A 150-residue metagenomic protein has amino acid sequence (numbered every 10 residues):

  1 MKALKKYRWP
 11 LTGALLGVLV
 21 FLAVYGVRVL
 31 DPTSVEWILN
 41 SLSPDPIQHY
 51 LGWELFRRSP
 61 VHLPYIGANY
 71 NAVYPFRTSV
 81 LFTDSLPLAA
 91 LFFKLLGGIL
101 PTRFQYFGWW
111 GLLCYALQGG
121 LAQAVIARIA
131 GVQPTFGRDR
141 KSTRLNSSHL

Functional and structural regions predicted by a protein language model:
M1-K6: Short, Lys/Arg-rich, polar N-terminal cytosolic tail immediately upstream of the first transmembrane signal-anchor
Y7, L11, G108-G111: Membrane-water interface of alpha-helical transmembrane segments
Y7-R8, P101, Q105, G131: Short, flexible coil/linker elements and helix-boundary hinge sites characteristic of intrinsically disordered
P10-A23: Alpha-helical transmembrane segments
V20-Q118: Membrane-interface coil-to-helix junctions
Q123-R144: Transmembrane-helix signature of polytopic, membrane-embedded enzymes that assemble or transfer cell-envelope glycans
L145-L150: Hydrophobic topology marker
